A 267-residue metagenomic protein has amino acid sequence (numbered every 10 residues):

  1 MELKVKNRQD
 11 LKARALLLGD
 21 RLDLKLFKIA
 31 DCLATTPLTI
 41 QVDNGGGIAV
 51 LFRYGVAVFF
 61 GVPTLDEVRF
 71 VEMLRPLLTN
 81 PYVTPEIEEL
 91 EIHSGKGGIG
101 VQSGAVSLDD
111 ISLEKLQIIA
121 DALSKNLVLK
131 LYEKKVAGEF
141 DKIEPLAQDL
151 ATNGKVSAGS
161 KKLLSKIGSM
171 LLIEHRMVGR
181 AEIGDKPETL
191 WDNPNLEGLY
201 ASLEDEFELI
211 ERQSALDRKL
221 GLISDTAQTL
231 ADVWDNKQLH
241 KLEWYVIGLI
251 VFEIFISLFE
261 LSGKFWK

Functional and structural regions predicted by a protein language model:
M1-D109: Short Lys/Arg-enriched alpha/beta "domain-start" segment
D10-T35, L113-K134, Y200-A201, F252-F255 (+1 more regions): Short secondary-structure boundary segments
V56-F59, D66, I92-Q102, L150-A158 (+3 more regions): Short, charged N-terminal helix-start/capping segments
E72-T79, K134-D141, E182: Short, intrinsically disordered, mixed-charge
S103-G104, Q148-D149, P194-N195: Short, flexible segments with low predicted structural confidence
E114-G179: Membrane-proximal low-complexity regions enriched in glycine and acidic/polar residues
G154-F265: Membrane-associated alpha-helical segments
